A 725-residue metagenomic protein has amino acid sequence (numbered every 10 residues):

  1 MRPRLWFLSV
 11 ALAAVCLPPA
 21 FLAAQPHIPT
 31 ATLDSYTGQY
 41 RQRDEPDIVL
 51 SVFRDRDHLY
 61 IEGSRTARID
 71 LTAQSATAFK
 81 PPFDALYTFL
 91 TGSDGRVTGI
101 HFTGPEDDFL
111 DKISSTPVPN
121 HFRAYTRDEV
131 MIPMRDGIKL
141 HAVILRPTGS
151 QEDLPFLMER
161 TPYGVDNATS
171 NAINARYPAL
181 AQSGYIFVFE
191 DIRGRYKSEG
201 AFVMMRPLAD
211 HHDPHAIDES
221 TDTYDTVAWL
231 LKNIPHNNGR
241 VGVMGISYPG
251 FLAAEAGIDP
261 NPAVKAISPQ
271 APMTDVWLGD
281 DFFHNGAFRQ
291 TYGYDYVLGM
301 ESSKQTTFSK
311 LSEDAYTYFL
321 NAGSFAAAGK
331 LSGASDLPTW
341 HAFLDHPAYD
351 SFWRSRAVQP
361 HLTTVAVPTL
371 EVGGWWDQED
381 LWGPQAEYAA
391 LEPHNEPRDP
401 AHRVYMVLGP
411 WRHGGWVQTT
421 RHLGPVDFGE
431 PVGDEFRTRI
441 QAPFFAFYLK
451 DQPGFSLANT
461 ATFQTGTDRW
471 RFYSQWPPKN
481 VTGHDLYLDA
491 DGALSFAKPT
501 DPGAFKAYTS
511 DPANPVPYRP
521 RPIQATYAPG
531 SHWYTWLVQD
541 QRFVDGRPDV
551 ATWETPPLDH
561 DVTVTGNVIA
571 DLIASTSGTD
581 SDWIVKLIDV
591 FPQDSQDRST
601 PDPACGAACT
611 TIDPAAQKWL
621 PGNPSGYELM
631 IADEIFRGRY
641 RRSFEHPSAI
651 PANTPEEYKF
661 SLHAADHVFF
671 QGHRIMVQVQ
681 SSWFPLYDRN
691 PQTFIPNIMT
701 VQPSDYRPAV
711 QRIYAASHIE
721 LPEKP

Functional and structural regions predicted by a protein language model:
F21-H121: Peripheral terminal and inter-domain segments
T116-S150, E554-H560, F644-H646, I650: N-terminal cap/lid segment of alpha/beta-hydrolase-fold proteins
T148-N233, F282, V417-F428, R547 (+5 more regions): Cap/lid segment of the alpha/beta-hydrolase catalytic domain
N174, Q182, M204-P207, H211-A216 (+2 more regions): Accessory cap/linker subdomain of secreted extracellular hydrolases
P235-S247: Alpha/beta-hydrolase fold nucleophile elbow
L320-G323, R421-P725: C-terminal, loop-rich substrate-recognition/catalytic regions characterized by aromatic stacking residues
V365, E371-G373: Short beta-strand/loop motif that positions the catalytic acidic residue of the alpha/beta-hydrolase fold
W382-V404: Active-site-adjacent alpha-helix of alpha/beta-hydrolase-fold enzymes
